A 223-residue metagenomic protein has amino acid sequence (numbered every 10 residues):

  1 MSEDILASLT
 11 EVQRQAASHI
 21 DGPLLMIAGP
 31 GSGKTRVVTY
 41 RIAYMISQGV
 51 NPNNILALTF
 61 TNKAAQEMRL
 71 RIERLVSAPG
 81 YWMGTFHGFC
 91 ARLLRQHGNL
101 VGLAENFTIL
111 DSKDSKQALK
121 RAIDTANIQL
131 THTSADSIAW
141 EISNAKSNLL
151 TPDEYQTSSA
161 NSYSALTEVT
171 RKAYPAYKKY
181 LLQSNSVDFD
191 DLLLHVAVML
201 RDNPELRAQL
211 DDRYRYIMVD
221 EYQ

Functional and structural regions predicted by a protein language model:
E3-D4, D21-G22, A43-Y216: A basic/glycine-biased coupling hinge at the interface between accessory DNA-binding modules
I5-D21: N-terminal pre-P-loop "Q-motif" helix
S8, K34-V38, V198-R201: Short secondary-structure boundary/capping elements
V12-Q15, V37, R41, H195: Well-ordered alpha-helical segments embedded in enzymatic catalytic cores
G22-Y40: Walker A/P-loop
G31, A43, R215-M218, Y222-Q223: Catalytic acidic motif of RecA-like/P-loop NTPases
